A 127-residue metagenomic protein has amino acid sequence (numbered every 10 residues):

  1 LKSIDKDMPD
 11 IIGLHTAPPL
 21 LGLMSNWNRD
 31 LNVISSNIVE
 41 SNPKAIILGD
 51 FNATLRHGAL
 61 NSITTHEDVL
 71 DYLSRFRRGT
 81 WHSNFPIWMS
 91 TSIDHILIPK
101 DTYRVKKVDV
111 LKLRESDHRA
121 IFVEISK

Functional and structural regions predicted by a protein language model:
L1-K127: Soluble catalytic domains of enzymes that build or remodel membrane lipids, polysaccharides, and related
